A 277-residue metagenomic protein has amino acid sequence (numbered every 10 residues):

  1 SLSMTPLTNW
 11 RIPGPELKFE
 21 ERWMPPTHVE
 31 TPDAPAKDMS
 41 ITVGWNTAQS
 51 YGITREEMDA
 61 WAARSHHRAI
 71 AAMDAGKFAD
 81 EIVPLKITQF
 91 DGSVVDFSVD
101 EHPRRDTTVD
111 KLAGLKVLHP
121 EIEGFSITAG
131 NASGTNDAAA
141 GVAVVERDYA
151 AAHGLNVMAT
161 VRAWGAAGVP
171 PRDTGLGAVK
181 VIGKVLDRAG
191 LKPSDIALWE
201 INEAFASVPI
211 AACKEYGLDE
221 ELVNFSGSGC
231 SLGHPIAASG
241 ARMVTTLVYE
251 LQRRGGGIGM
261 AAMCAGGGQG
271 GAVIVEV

Functional and structural regions predicted by a protein language model:
S1, A48-K77, G141-D148, C213 (+2 more regions): Active-site-proximal alpha-helical scaffold in enzymes
S1-T47: Flexible glycine-/small-residue-enriched beta->alpha junction loops that bind anionic phosphate/pyrophosphate groups
S3-R11, F97, R172-T174, P235-I236 (+1 more regions): Short acidic, glycine/serine/threonine-rich loops at helix termini
L7-E20, D148, E215-L222, E276-V277: A glycine- and small-aliphatic-rich helix-loop capping segment at beta-alpha/alpha-beta transitions that lines
T42-W45, E81, Q89-F90, R162-S231: Active-site pocket-lining segment
T47-R55, D59-W61, I122-G134, G165 (+3 more regions): Cysteine-centered functional microenvironments
Q49, T108-L176, K180-A189, T245-T246 (+2 more regions): Condensing-enzyme catalytic core mediating Claisen C-C bond formation in acyl metabolism
E57-A152, E215, E220-L222: N-terminal extracellular/periplasmic Venus flytrap/periplasmic-binding protein-like
